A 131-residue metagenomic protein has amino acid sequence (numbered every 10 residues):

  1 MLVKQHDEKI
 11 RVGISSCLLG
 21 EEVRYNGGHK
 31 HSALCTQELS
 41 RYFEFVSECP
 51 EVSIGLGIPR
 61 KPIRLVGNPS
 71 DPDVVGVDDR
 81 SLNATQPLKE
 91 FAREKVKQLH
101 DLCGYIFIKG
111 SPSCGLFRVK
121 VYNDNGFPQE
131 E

Functional and structural regions predicted by a protein language model:
V3, D7-V12: Extreme N-terminal starter segment of soluble prokaryotic enzymes
R11-L18, S47: Short, hydrophobic/glycine-enriched beta-strand segments
L19-G27: Short N-terminal binding/cap micro-motifs at the start of the first secondary-structure element
G28-V46: Short catalytic helix/loop segments, enriched in acidic residues and glycine and frequently bearing histidine
T36, P50-D71: Short, surface-exposed acidic-centric catalytic microdomains
R64-L82, V119-E130: A charged helix-plus-loop insertion that forms the helical arch/lid used to bind and gate nucleic-acid substrates
R80-H100: Glycine-rich anion/phosphate-binding loops
K97-E131: Internal, conserved structured core segments that host functional sites
